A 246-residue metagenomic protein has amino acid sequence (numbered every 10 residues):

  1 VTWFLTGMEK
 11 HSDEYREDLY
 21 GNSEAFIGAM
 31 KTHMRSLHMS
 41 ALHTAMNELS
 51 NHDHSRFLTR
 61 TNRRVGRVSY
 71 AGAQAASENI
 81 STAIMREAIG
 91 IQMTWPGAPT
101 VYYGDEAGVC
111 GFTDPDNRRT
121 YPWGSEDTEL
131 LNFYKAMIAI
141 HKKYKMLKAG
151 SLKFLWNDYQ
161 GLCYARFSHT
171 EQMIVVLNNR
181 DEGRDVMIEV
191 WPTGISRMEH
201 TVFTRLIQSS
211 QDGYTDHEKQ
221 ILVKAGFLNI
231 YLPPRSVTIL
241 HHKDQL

Functional and structural regions predicted by a protein language model:
V1-E48, I91, G108-M146, A165-T170 (+1 more regions): Active-site-proximal helices and loops of the catalytic beta/alpha 8
T44-N47, A98-V101, Q172-I174, V237: Beta-sheet entry/capping signal
N47-A73, I89-D127: Aromatic/acidic polysaccharide-binding cleft in carbohydrate-active enzymes
P99-Y103, K145-S151: Acidic/polar loop patches that form or flank catalytic/metal-binding clefts of enzymes that bind anionic ligands
G150-E171: Surface beta-strand/loop "capping" patches
I174-R180: Asparagine-centered strand-capping/turn motif at beta-strand->loop junctions
T204-A225: Solvent-exposed beta-strand/loop surfaces of large extracellular or lumenal domains
K219-L246: C-terminal beta-strand-rich structural cap/linker in extracellular carbohydrate-active enzymes
